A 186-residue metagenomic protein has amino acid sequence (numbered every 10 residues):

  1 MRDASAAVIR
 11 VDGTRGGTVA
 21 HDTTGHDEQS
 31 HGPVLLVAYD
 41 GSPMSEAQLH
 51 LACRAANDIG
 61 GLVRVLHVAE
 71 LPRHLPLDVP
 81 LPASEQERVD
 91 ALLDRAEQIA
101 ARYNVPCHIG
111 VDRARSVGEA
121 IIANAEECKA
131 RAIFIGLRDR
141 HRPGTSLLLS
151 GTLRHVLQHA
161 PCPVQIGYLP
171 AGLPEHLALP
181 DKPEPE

Functional and structural regions predicted by a protein language model:
M1-S30, A101-I133, A171-H176, P185-E186: Structural beta-alpha unit
G25-A83, H159, P183-E186: Small/aliphatic-rich secondary-structure junction motif
Q48, L75-D78, A120-I122, T145-S146 (+1 more regions): Short, well-ordered secondary-structure micro-motifs
C53, E97, I122, R154-H155: Active-site phosphate/pyrophosphate- and oxyanion-stabilizing loops and adjacent acidic/basic residues in soluble
R64-L66, H108-D112, Q165-G167: General small-molecule cofactor/ligand-binding pocket signal
H67, G136-R138, Y168-L169: Short secondary-structure boundary segments
P82-A91: A short acidic, glycine-rich active-site loop that binds or catalyzes chemistry on phosphate/adenosine moieties
I135-Q158, L173-L177: Glycine-rich, Arg-bearing micro-motifs that act as flexible, cationic patches
